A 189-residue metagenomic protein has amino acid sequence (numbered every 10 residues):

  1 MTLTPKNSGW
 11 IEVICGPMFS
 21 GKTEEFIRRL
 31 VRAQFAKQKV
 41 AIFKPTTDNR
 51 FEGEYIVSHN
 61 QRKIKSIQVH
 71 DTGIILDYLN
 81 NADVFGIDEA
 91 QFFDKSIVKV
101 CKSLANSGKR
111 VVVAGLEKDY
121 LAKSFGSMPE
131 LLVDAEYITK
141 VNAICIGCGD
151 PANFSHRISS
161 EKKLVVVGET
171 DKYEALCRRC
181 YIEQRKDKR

Functional and structural regions predicted by a protein language model:
T2-N80, D119-E130, K140-A143, S155 (+1 more regions): Conserved P-loop
F85-G86: Walker B beta-strand of ABC/ABC-like P-loop ATPase nucleotide-binding domains, specifically the conserved hydrophobic
E89-A90, G115: Walker B catalytic acidic pair
A90-C101, Y120-F125: Conserved ATPase-coupling elements of RecA-like P-loop NTPase cores
L104-G126: Sensor-1/coupling segment of RecA-like P-loop NTPase cores
V112-V113, I138-K140: Short hydrophobic alpha-helical runs that function as membrane-insertion/retention elements
A135: Short basic (Lys/Arg) and small-residue
N142-K162: A charged, well-structured terminal subsegment
